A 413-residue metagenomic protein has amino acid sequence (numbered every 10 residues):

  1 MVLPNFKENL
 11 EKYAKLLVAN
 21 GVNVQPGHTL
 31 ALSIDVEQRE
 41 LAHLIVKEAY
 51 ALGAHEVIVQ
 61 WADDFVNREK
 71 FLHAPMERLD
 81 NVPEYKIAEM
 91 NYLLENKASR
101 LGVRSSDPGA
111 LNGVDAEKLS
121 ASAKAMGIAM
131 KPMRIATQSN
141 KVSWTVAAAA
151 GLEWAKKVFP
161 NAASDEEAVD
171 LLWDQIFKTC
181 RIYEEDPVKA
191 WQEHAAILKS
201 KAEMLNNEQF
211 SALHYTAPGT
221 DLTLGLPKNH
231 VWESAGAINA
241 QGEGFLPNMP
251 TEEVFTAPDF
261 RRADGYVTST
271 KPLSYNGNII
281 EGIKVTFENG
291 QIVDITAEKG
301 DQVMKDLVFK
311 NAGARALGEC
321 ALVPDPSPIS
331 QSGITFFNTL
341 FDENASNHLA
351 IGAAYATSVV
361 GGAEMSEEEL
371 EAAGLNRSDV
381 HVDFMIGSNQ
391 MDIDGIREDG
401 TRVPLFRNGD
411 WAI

Functional and structural regions predicted by a protein language model:
M1-D264, G395, T401-V403, W411-I413: Active-site bordering "gate/hinge" segments that shape substrate access to catalytic or cofactor-binding pockets
K15, N206-E208, N276-I279, G313 (+2 more regions): Short solvent-exposed loop/turn micro-motifs enriched in small/polar/acidic residues
N112-D115, A155-P160, G236-A237, N278-E281 (+3 more regions): A short secondary-structure junction signal
G225, I295-T296, F406: Short linear motifs in exposed loops
T256-A312: Long, well-ordered mid-to-C-terminal structural blocks that present hydrophobic/aromatic surfaces
R262-D264, I280-G282, N289-I292, R315-E319 (+3 more regions): Active-site lining segments that contact anionic ligands and/or coordinate catalytic metals
D294-A363: Dual-mode signal for accessory low-complexity, basic/Gly-rich regions
E368-I413: Extended hydrophobic packing segments that form well-structured cores
